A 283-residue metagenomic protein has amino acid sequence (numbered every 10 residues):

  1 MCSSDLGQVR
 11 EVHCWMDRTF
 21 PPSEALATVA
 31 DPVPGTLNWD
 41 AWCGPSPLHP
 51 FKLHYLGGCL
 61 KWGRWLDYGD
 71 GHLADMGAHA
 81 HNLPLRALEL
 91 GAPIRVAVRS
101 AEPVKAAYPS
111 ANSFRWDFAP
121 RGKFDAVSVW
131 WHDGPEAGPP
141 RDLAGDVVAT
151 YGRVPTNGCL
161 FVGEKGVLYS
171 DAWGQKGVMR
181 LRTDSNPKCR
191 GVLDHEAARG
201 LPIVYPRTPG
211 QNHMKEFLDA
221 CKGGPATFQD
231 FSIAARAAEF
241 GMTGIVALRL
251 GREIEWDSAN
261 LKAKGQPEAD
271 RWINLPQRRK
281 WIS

Functional and structural regions predicted by a protein language model:
M1-S3: Short, small-residue-biased leader/transition segments that mark boundaries at the very start of proteins
L6-P22, N38-P50, I94-P103, V129: NAD(P)-dependent dehydrogenases' Rossmann-like dinucleotide-binding region
R10-H13, L53-G58, A234: Short coil/turn segments at secondary-structure boundaries
P22-A27, L53-H54, A172: Short, solvent-exposed loop/turn and secondary-structure capping segments
S23-L26, K61-D70: Flexible glycine/proline-enriched surface loops and loop-helix/loop-strand junctions
L26-W39: A catalytic-pocket lid/entrance helix-loop region that shapes and gates access to the active site across common
D75-M76, L88, A92-S283: Glycine-enriched catalytic-core subsegment of oxygenase/oxidase enzymes
